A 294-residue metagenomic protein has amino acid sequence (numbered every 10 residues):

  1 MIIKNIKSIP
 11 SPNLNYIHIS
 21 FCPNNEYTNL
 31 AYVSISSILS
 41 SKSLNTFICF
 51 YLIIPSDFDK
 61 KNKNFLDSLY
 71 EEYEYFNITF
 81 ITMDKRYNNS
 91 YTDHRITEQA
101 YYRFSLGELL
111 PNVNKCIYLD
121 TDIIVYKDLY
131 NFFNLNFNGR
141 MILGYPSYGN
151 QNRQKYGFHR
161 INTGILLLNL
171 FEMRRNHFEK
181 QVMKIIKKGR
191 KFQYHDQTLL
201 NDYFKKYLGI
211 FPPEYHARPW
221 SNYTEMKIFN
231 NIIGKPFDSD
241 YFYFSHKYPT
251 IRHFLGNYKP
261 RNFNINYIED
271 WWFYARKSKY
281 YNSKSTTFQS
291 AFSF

Functional and structural regions predicted by a protein language model:
M1-I17, F21-P23, V33, L170-F294: A glycosyltransferase accessory/donor-loop signature
T28-S43: Histidine-anchored nucleotide/phosphate-binding helix
K42-Y51, I78: Short loop->beta transition adjacent to catalytic acidic/histidine clusters or analogous donor-positioning motifs
I48-S56, G144: Short internal beta-strands
N62, Y70-E108: Active-site-proximal specificity loops/subdomain of glycosyltransferases
C116: Short aromatic/hydrophobic "clamp" motif used to bind/position activated sugar donors
L119: Catalytic metal- and UDP-sugar-binding loop of GT-A-like glycosyltransferases, i.e., residues flanking the conserved
I123-Y156: Conserved donor-nucleotide/metal-binding helix-loop-beta segment in metal-dependent transferases, i.e., the alpha-helix
